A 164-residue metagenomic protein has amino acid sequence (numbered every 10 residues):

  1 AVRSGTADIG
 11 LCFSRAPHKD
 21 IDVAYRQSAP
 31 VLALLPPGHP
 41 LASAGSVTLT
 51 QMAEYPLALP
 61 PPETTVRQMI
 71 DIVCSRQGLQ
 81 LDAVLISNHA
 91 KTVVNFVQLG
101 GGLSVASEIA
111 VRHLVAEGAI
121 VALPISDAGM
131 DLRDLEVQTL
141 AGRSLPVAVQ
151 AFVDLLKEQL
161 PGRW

Functional and structural regions predicted by a protein language model:
A1-L35, Q98-G101, V121-L123: Short beta-strand-centered segments that line the small-molecule binding cleft or hinge of alpha/beta clamshell
A7-F13, N88, V105-S107, V111: Short beta-strand and adjacent tight-turn residues that come in two discontinuous sequence segments and form the edges
F13, P56-Q77, L145-D154, L160-W164: Secondary-structure junction motif
F13-S14, P60, Q80-H89: Short beta-strand-to-loop elements that line the ligand-binding cleft of bilobed periplasmic-binding protein-like
S14-A16, P37, S107-A110, L135: Short secondary-structure boundary segments
D22-L32, L85, E108-V111, E117-D131: Short beta-strand->loop
L32-L34, P40, P56, L103 (+2 more regions): Residues embedded in well-ordered beta-strands
V121-W164: A late-sequence structural motif
